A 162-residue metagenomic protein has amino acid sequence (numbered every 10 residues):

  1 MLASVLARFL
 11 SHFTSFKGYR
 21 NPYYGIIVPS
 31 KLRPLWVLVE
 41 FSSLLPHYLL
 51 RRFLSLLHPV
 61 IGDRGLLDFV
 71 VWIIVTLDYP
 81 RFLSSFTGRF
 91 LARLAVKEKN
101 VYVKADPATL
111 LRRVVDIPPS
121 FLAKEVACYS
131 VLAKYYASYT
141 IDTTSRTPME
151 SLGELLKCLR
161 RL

Functional and structural regions predicted by a protein language model:
L2-L77, F82: ATP-dependent small-molecule kinase phosphotransfer cores that center on conserved nucleotide phosphate-binding segments
S11, S15, L44, V75 (+4 more regions): Generic surface-pattern signal
R51-S55, L94, L132, L162: Hydrophobic helix-cap positions at the C-terminus of alpha-helices in RecA-like/P-loop ATPase nucleotide-binding cores
L57, V96-E98, A137: Local beta-strand N-terminus motif with an aromatic residue
V60, N100-Y102, T140: Short, well-ordered beta-strand core segments
R64-V131: A glycine- and Lys/Arg-enriched "phosphate-lid" helix/loop adjacent to the NTP-binding pocket of small-molecule kinases
A108-L162: NTP-dependent small-molecule kinase module
